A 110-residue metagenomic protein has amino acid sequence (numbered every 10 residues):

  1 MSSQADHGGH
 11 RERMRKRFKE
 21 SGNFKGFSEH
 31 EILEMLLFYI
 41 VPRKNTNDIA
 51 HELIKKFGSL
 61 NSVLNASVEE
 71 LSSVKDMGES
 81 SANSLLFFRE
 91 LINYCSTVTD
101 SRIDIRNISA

Functional and structural regions predicted by a protein language model:
M1-E70: Long, highly charged, low-complexity intrinsically disordered interaction regions that mediate electrostatic DNA/RNA
V41, E90-Y94: Non-catalytic alpha-helical coupling and interface elements of nucleotide-dependent molecular machines and regulators
E52-L53, E90-L91, D100-R102: Short, charged/polar low-complexity linear motifs in solvent-exposed/disordered segments
S73: Alpha-helical residues within the helix-turn-helix
S81, L86-L91: Structured, non-catalytic alpha/beta "coupling" segments that mediate domain-domain communication and provide generic
S96-A110: Long, charged amphipathic helices and adjacent flexible linkers at domain junctions
